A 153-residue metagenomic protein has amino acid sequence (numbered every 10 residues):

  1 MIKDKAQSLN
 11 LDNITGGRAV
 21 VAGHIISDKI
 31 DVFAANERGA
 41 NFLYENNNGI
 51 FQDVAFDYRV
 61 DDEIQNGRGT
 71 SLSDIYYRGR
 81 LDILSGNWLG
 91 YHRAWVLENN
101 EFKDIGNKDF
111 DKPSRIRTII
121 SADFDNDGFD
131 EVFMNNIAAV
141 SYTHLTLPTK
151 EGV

Functional and structural regions predicted by a protein language model:
M1-T15, D31, Y44-N66, W95-S114 (+1 more regions): Blade-edge motifs of beta-propeller repeat domains
D12-G23, G39: Solenoidal tandem-repeat scaffolds enriched in leucines and small polar residues
R18-I30, R68-Y77, I116-N126, E131: Beta-propeller blade termini
D31-A35, D82-N87, V132-N136: Hydrophobic beta-strand segments that make up the repeating blades of beta-propeller and related beta-repeat
E37-G39, N47, W88-G90: Short loop/turn segments that connect beta-strands within the blades of beta-propeller domains, predominantly WD40
A40-F42, Y91-R93, V140-Y142: Structural signal for beta-propeller blades
T143-T149: Conserved small/polar residues in nucleotide/adenosyl-binding loops
